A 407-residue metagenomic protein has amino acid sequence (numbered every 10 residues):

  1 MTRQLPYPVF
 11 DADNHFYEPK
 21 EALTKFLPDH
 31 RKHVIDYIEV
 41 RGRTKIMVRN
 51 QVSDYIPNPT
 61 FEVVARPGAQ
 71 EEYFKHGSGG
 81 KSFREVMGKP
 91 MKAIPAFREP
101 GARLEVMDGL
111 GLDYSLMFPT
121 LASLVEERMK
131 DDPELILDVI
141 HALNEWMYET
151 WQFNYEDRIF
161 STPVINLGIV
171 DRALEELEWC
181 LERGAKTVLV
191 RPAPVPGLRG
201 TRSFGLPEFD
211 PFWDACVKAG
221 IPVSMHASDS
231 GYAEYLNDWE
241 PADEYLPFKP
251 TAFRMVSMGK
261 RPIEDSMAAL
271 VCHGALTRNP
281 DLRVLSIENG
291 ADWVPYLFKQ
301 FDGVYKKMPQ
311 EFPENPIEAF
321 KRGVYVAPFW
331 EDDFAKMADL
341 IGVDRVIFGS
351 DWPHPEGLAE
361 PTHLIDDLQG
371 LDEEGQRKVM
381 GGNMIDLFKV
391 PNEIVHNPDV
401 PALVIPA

Functional and structural regions predicted by a protein language model:
T2-F10, P19-I94, R98-Y114, E145-F153 (+7 more regions): Mid-to-C-terminal alpha-helical segments outside catalytic/metal-binding sites
F10-Y17, S224-S228: Histidine-centered catalytic micro-motifs
Y17-K20, S115-M117, S123-M129, I169-A173 (+5 more regions): Short catalytic/ligand-binding loop motif for oxyanion handling, primarily in non-cytosolic enzymes, centered on
R84-P95, E105-M129, R158-I165, K186-A193: Divalent metal-dependent hydrolysis catalytic cores, especially in the metallo-beta-lactamase
K92-A93, I136-I140, S257-D265: Short acidic-aromatic active-site loops that bind/stabilize oxyanions
G109-G111, A122-E145, E149, V170-E182 (+2 more regions): Active-site loop-helix segments enriched in His/Asp/Glu that coordinate and activate a nucleophilic water at divalent
E127-K130, V256, T362: Short acidic, glycine/proline-rich loop/turn micro-motifs
Q152, D157-F160, I165, E176-I347 (+1 more regions): Catalytic pocket-lining loop regions of alpha/beta-barrel enzymes, especially the amidohydrolase/enolase/GH5 lineages
